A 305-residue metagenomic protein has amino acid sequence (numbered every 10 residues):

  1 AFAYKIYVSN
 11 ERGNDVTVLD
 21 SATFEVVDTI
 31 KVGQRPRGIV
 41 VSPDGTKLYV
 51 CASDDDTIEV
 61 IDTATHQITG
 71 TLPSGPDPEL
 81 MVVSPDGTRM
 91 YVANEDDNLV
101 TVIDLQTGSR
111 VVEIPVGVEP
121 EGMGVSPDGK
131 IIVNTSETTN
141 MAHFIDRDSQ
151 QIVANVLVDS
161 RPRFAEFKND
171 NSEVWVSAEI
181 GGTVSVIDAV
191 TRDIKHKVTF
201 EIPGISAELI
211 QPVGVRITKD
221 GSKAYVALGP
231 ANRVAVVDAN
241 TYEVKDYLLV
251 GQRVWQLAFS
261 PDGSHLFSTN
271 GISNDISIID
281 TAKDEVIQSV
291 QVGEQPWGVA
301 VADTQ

Functional and structural regions predicted by a protein language model:
A1-Q305: Predominantly soluble domains enriched in secretory-pathway, periplasmic, or organellar proteins
